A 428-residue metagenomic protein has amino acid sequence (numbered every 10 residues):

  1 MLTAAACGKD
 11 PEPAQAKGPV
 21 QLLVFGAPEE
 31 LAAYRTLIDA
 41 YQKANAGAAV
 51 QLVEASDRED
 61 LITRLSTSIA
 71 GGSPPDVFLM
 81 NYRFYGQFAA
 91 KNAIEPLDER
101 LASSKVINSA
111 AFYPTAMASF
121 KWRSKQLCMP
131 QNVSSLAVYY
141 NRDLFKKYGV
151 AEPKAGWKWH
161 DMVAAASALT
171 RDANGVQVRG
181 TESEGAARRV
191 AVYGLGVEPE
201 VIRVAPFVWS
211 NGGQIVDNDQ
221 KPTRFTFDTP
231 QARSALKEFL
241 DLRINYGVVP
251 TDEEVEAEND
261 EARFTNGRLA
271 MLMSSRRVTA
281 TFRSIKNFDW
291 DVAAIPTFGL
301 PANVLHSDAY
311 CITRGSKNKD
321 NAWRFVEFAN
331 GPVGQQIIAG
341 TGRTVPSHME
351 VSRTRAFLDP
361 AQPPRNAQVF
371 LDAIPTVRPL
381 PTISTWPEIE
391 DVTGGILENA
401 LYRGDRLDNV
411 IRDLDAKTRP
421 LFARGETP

Functional and structural regions predicted by a protein language model:
M1-Q21, K43, R419-P428: Short, low-complexity disordered leader/linker segments with a strong preference for bacterial N-terminal type II
A16-P28, A48-E54, D76-V77, L127 (+1 more regions): Short, well-ordered beta-strand elements
T36, A40-F112, K121, K146-G149 (+4 more regions): Extracytoplasmic "Venus flytrap"/periplasmic binding protein-like
Y82-A137, S183-R188, F207, D291-A293 (+2 more regions): Hinge/lid segment of periplasmic solute-binding proteins
D98-F112, A155, E184-L195, G213-S234 (+3 more regions): Short, solvent-exposed loop/beta-turn-alpha elements that line the ligand-binding surface or hinge of extracytoplasmic
W122-Q131, L136, D161-R224, L269: Extracytoplasmic/periplasmic solute-binding protein
A165-A166, Q220-E253, I295: Glycine-centered hinge/linker elements that transmit conformational signals in sensory and ligand-binding systems
W290, G340-G395, N399, R424-P428: Long, aromatic- and glycine/proline-rich binding clefts that accommodate carbohydrate-like moieties
